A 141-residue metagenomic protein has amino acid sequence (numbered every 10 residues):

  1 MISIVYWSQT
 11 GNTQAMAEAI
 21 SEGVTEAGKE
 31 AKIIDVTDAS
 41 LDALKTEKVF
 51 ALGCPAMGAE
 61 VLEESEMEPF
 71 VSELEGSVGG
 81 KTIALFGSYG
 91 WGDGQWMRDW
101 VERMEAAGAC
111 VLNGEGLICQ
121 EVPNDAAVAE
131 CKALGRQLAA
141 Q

Functional and structural regions predicted by a protein language model:
S3, N12-A15, A19-V36, A43-Q141: FMN-binding flavodoxin-like domain, especially the glycine-rich phosphate-binding loop
